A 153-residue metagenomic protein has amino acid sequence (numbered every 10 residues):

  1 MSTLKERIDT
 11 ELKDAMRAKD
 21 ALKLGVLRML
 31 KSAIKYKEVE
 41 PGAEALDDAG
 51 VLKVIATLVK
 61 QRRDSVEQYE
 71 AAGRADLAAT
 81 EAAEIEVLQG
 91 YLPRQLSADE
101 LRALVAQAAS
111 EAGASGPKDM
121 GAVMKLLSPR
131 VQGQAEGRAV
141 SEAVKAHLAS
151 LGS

Functional and structural regions predicted by a protein language model:
M1-S153: Charged, compositionally biased, marginally structured helical/coil segments
